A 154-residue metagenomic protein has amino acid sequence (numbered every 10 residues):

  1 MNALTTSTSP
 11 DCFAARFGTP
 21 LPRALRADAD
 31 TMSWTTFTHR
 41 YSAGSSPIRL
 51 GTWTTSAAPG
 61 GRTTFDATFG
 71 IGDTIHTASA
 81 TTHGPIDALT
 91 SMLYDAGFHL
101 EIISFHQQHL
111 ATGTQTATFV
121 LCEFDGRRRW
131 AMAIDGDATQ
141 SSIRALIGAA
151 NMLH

Functional and structural regions predicted by a protein language model:
M1-G126, M132: Terminal or standalone catalytic/regulatory effector modules within metabolic enzymes and repeat proteins
L121-H154: Mixed-charge, glycine-accented linear interaction segment located at domain edges/termini
